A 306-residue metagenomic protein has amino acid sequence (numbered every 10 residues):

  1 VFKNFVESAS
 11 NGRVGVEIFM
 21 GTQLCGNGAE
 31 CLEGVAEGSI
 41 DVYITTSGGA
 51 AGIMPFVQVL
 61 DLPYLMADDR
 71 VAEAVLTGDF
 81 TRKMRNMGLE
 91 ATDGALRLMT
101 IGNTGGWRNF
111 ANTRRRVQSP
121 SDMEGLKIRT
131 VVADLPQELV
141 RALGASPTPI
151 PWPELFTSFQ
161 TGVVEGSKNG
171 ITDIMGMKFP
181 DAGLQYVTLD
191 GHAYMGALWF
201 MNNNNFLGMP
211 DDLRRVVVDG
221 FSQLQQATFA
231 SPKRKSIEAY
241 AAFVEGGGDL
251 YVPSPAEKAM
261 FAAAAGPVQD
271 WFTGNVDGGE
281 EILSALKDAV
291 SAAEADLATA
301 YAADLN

Functional and structural regions predicted by a protein language model:
V1-V71, L89-N306: N-terminal secretory/targeting leader peptides
L76-G94: Hinge/lid segment of periplasmic solute-binding proteins
